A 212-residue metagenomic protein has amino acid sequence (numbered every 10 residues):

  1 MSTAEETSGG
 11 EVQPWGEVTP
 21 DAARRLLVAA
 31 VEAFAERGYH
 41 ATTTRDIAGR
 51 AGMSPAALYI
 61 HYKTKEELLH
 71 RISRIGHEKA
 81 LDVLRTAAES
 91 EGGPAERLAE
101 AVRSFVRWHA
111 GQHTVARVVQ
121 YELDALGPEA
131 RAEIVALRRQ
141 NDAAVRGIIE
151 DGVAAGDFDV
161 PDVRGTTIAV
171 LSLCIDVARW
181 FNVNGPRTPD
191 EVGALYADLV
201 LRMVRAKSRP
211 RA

Functional and structural regions predicted by a protein language model:
M1-D21, E32, S208-A212: N-terminal intrinsically disordered/low-complexity leader segments
S2, A22-R25, A29, A33-E67 (+1 more regions): Helix-turn-helix
L27, L81, A99, R103 (+5 more regions): An amphipathic alpha-helix signature
R71, R85-T114, T166-V170, G193 (+1 more regions): Hydrophobic alpha-helical connector segments
R74-K79: Short, basic, alpha-helical segments at the C-terminal edge of helix-turn-helix-like DNA-binding modules
R107-G147, A154: Short secondary-structure transition hinges
A116-Y121, R131, V135, V153-L199 (+1 more regions): Hydrophobic/aromatic-rich alpha-helical bundle segments in the mid-to-C-terminal region
